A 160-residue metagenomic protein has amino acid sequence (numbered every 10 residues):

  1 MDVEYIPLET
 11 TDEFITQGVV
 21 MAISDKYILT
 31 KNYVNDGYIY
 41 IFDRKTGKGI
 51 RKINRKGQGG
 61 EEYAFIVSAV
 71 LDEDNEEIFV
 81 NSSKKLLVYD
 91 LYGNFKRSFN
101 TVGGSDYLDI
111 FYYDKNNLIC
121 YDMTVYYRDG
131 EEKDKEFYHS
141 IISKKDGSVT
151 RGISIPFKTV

Functional and structural regions predicted by a protein language model:
M1-T16: A short helix->beta-strand "capping" segment at the edge of beta-propeller domains
E9-E13, K48-E77, S83, F99-G104: Blade-loop segments of beta-propeller domains
I15-V20, E62-V70, G104-K115, V160: Repeated scaffold domains used in trafficking and secretory/extracellular systems, primarily beta-propellers
D25-K26, D74-E76, K115-N117: Short coil/turn segments that connect the beta-strands within blades of beta-propeller domains
T30-N54: Beta-propeller domains
R44-T46, D90-N94, S143-D146: Short loop/turn segments that connect beta-strands within beta-propeller blades
S82-F137, G152-T159: Asp-box/WD-like beta-propeller blade repeats and closely related beta-sheet repeat scaffolds
